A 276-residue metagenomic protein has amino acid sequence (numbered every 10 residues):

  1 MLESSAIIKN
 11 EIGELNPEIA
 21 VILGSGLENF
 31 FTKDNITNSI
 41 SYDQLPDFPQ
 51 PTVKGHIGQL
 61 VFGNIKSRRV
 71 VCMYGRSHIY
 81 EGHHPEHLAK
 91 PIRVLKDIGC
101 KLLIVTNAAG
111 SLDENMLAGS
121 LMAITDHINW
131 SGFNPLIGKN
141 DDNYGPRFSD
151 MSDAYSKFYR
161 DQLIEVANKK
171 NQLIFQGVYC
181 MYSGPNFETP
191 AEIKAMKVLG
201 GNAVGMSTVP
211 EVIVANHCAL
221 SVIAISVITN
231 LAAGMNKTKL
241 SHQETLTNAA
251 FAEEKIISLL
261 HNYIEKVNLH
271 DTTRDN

Functional and structural regions predicted by a protein language model:
M1-M151: Metabolite-binding pocket within alpha/beta catalytic cores that recognizes anionic/polar moieties
I7, E11, F158, Q162-L173 (+1 more regions): Generic non-transmembrane alpha-helical segments
K96-G99, K197, N216: Non-catalytic positions within long, well-ordered alpha-helices that form the structural scaffold/packing of enzyme
K101-L102, N202, S221: Short acidic/polar active-site loop segments enriched in Thr and Asp
N140-Y182: Metal-dependent peptidase/peptidase-like ectodomains
E165-N202, V267-N268: Active-site/ligand-binding-proximal alpha/beta "capping" segment
M206-E244: Zn-dependent metallopeptidase/amidohydrolase metal-coordination segment
A233-N276: His/Asp/Glu-rich mid-to-C-terminal helical/loop segments that flank catalytic regions of hydrolases
